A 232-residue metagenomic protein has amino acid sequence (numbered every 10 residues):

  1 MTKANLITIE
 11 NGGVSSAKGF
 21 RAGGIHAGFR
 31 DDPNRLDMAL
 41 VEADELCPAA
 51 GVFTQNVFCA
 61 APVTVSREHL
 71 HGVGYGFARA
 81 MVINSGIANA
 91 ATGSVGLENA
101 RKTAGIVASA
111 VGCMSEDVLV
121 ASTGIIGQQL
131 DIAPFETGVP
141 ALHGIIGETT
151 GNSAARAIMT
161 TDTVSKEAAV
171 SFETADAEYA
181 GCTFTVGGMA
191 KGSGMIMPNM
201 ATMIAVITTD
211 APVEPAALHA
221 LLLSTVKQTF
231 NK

Functional and structural regions predicted by a protein language model:
M1-F58: N-terminal amphipathic/basic leader segments beginning at the initiator methionine
M1-I9, T92, N99-C113: N-terminal start-of-domain structural block
T2, G23-A43, H69-G76, A80 (+4 more regions): Short, charge-rich amphipathic segments
V14, R30-D32, Q55-V57, Y75 (+3 more regions): A generic structural signal for short, solvent-exposed coil/turn residues that cap or connect secondary-structure
A17-G19, A80, G188: Glycine-centered structural positions embedded in regular secondary structure
G19, P62, L130-D131: Proline-rich low-complexity regions
A39-A100, F184, M195-E214, L218: Glycine-rich phosphate/pyrophosphate-binding loop regions near the starts of catalytic domains
R101-K102, I106-N231: Glycine-rich, mobile lid/loop segments that gate access to catalytic sites or pores
